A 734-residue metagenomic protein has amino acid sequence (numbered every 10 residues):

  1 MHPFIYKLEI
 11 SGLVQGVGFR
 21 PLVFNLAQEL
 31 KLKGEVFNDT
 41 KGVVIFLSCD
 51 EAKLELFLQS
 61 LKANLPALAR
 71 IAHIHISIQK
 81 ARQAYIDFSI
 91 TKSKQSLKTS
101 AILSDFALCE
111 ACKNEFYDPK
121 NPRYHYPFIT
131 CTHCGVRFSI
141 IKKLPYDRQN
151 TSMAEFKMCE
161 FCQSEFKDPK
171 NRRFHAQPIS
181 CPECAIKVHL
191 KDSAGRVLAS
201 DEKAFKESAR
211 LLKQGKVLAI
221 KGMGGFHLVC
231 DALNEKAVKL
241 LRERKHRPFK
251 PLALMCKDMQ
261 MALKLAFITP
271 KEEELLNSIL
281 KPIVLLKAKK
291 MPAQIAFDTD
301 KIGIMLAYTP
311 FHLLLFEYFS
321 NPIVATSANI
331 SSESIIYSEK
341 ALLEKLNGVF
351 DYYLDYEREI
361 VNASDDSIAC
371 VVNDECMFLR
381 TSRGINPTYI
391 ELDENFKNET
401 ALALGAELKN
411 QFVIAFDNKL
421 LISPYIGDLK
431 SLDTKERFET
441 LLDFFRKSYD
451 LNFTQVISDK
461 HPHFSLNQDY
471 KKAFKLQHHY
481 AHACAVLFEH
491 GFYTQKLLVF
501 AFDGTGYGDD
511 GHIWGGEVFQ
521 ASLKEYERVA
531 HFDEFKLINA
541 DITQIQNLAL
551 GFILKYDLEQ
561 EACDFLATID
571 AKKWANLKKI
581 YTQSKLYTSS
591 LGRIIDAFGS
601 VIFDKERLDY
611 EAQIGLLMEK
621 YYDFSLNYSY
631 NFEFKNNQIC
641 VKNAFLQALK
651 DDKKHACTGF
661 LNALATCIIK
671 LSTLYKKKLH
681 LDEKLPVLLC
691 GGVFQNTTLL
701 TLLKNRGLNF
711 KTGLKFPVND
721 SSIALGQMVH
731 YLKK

Functional and structural regions predicted by a protein language model:
M1-P178, P182-A185, H189: Intrinsically disordered, low-complexity, mixed-charge
I78, C159, V217, G225-A288: A phosphate-binding glycine/aspartate-rich beta-alpha loop in the early core of alpha/beta enzymes
Q163, Q177-P178, E183-K187, A406-F444 (+2 more regions): A contiguous, well-structured pocket-lining segment that forms one wall/lid of small-molecule binding clefts in soluble
A219, D450-P462, G592, D682-V693: Short glycine-rich phosphate-binding loop at a beta-alpha junction
L263-I268, L314, I335-L342, D366-S367 (+2 more regions): Conserved phosphate-binding catalytic cores of ATP/NTP-utilizing and phosphoryl-transfer enzymes
P322-N395, S584-T588: Internal gly/pro-rich beta-alpha loop/helix module that stabilizes soluble enzyme cofactors or their anionic handles
D459, K472-H482, L685-C690, L703-A724: Conserved phosphate-binding/catalytic loops in two-lobed NTP-binding clefts
H479-F492, K496-F502, G506-G508, Q544-K555 (+4 more regions): Glycine-rich phosphate-binding/hydrolytic loop that grips phosphoryl groups
